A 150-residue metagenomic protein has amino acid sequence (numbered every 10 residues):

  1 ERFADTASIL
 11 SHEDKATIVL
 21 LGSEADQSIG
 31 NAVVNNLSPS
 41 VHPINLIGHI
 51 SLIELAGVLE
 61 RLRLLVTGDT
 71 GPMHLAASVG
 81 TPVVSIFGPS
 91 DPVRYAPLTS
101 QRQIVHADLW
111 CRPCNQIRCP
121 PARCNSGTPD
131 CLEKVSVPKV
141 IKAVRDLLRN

Functional and structural regions predicted by a protein language model:
R2-P92: Donor-binding and catalytic core of enzymes assembling or modifying cell-surface/extracellular glycoconjugates
A32-V34, H42-L46, A77-R149: Nucleotide-sugar donor-binding patch of glycosyltransferase catalytic domains
